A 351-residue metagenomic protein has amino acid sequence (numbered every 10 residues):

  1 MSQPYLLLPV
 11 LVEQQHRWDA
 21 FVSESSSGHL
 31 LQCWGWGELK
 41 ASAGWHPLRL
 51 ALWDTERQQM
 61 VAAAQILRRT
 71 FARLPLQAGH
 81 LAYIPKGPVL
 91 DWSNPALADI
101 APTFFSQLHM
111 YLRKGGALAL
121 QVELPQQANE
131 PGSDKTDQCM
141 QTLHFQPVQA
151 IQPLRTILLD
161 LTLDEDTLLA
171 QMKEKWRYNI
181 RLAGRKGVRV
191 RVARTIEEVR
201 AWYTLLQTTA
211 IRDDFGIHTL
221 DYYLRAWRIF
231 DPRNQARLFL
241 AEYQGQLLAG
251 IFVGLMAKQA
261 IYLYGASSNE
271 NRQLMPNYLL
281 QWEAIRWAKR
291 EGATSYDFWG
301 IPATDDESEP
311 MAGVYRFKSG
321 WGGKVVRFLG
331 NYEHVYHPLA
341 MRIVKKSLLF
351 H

Functional and structural regions predicted by a protein language model:
S2-P4, L11-V12, R68, M140-D166 (+1 more regions): Active-site/acyl-donor-binding loops of N-acyltransferases
Y5-R57, V61-P75, L124-N129, M140-Q273: A conserved beta-strand-loop-helix scaffold within acyl/acetyltransferase catalytic domains
A72-L76, W92, Q121, A128-G132 (+1 more regions): Short catalytic/ligand-binding loop motif for oxyanion handling, primarily in non-cytosolic enzymes, centered on
P75-V89: N-terminal cap/recognition module
G87-P95, R272: The substrate-binding groove and active-site-proximal loops of carbohydrate-active enzymes, especially glycoside
P95, D99-T156: Non-catalytic accessory segments adjacent to catalytic cores
P102-M110, L224-L339: Aromatic (often tryptophan-rich) hydrophobic motifs at membrane interfaces
